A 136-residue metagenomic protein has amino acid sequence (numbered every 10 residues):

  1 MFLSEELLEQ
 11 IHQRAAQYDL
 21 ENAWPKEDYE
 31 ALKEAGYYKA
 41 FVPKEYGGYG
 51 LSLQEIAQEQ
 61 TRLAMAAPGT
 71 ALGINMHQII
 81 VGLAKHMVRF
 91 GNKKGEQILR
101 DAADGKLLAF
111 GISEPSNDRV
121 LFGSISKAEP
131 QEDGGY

Functional and structural regions predicted by a protein language model:
L3: Conserved "HGTGT" condensation-loop signature of ketosynthase/thiolase-family condensing enzymes that catalyze
L7-A15: Generic N-terminal amphipathic, Lys/Arg-enriched alpha-helix
N22-A23: Surface-exposed helix-capping loop/turn segments at secondary-structure junctions
K26-K33, K39-Y136: Glycine-rich flavin
